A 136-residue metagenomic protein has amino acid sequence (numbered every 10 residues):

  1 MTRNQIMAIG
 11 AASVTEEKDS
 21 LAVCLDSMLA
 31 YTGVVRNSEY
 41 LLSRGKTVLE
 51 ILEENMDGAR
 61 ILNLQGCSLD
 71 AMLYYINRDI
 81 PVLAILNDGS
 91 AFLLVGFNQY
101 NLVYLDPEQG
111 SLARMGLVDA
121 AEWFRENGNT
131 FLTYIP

Functional and structural regions predicted by a protein language model:
T2-E16, A22-P136: Conserved active-site-adjacent core of cysteine acyl-enzyme catalytic domains
